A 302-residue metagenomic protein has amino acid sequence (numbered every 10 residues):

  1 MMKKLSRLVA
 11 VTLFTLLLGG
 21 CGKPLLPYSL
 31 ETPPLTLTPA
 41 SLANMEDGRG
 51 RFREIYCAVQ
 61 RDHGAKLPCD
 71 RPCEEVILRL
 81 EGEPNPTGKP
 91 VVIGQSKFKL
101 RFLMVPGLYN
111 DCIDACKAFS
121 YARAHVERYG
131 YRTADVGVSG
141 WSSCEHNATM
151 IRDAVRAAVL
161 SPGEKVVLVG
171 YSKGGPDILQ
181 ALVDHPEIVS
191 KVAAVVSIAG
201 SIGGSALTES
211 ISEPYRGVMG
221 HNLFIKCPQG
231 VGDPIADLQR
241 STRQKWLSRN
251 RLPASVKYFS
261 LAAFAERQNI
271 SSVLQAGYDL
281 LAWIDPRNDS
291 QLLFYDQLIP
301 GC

Functional and structural regions predicted by a protein language model:
M2-V9: Bacterial N-terminal signal peptides that target proteins for export
V9-G19: Bacterial N-terminal signal peptides
C21-A115: Flexible, membrane-associating and regulatory peripheral segments of lipid-active enzymes
T32, E46, P253-C302: C-terminal catalytic-base region of ester-bond hydrolases, centering on the histidine of the charge-relay
V91-V166, H221: Active-site catalytic motif of lipid deacylating hydrolases and related acyltransferases
L103, A134, V196, F259-L261: Hydrophobic/aromatic beta-strand patches that form the interior of the parallel beta-sheet core in alpha/beta enzyme
V105-L108, S172, G200, A263: Glycine-rich His-Gly loop
T149-S248: Serine-dependent carboxylesterase/thioesterase catalytic core of lipase-like alpha/beta-hydrolase/SGNH enzymes
